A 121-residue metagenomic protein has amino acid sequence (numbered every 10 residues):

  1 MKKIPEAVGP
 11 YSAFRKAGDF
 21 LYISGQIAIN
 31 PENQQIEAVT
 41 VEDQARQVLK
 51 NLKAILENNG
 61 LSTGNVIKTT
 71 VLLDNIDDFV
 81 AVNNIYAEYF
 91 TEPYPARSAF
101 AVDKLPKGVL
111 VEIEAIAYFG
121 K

Functional and structural regions predicted by a protein language model:
M1-K50, A54-I67, L73-K121: N-terminal presequence-like segments and the immediate start of the first folded domain
